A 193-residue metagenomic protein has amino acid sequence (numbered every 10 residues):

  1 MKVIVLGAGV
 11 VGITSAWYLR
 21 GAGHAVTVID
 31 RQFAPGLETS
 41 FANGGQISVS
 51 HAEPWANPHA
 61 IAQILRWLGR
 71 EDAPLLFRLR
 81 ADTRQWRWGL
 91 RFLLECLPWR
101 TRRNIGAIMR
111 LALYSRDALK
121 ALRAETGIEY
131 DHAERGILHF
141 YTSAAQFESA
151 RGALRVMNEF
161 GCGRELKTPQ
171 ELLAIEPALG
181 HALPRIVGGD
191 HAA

Functional and structural regions predicted by a protein language model:
M1-V11, P35-V49: Accessory recognition modules or surfaces
K2-V28: N-terminal Rossmann-like FAD-binding beta1-loop-alpha1 element of flavoenzymes
S15, E38-T39, P58-H59: Short glycine-/acidic-enriched loop or helix-start segments at secondary-structure transitions that form or flank
L19, F41-G44, I61-A62, A153-R155 (+1 more regions): Short, glycine/charged-enriched secondary-structure capping and boundary segments
G21-F41: Glycine-rich FAD pyrophosphate-binding loop
A42-R110, Y130: Glycine-rich active-site loop/strand segments that organize a redox cofactor
W86-A193: Rossmann-like flavin
